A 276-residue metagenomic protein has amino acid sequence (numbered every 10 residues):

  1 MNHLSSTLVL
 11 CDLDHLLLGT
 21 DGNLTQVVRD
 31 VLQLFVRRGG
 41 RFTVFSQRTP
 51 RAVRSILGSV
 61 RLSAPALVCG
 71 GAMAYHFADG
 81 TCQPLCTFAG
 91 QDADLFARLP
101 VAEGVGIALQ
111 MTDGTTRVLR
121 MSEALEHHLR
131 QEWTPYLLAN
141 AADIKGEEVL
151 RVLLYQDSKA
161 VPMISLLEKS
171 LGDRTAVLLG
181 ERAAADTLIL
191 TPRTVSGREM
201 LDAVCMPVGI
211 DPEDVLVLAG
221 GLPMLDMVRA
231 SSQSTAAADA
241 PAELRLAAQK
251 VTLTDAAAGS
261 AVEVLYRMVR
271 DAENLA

Functional and structural regions predicted by a protein language model:
H3-S6, T25, T191-A276: Mg2+-dependent phosphoryl-transfer enzymes with acidic/Ser/Thr/Gly-rich catalytic loops
S5-G22, V228: Asp-based phosphoryl-transfer active-site loop
V9, A66-L67, G106, S234 (+1 more regions): Short, well-ordered beta-strand core segments
N23-L125: Active-site phosphate-binding/coordination module
F35, G70, V152, V228 (+1 more regions): Residue-level signal for inorganic ion chemistry
R38-T43, S63-A64, L150-R151, E213-D214 (+1 more regions): Short active-site oxyanion
V60-L62, C69-G70, A78, S170-D173 (+2 more regions): Short, structured coil segments at secondary-structure junctions
E103-G106, Q110-L218, L222-D226, A230: Conserved acidic, metal-coordinating active-site core of Asp-based, Mg2+-dependent phosphoryl-transfer enzymes
